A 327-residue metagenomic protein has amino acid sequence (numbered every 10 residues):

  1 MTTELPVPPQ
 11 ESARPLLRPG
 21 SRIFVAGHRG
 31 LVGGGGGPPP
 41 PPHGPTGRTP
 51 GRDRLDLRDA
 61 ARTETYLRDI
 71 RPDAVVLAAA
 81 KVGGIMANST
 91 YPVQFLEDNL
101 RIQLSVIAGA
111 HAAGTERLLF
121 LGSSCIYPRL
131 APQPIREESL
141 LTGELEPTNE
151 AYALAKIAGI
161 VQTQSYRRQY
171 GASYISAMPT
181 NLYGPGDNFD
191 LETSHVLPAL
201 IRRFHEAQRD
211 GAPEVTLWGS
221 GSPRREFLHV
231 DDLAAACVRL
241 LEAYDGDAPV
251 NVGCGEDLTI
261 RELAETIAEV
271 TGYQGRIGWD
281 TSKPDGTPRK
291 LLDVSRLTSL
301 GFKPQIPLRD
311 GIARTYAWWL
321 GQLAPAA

Functional and structural regions predicted by a protein language model:
T2-N188, R314: N-terminal Rossmann-like NAD(P)+-binding domain of SDR-like oxidoreductases, especially those catalyzing
G20, A26-G27, P39-P45, E206-A327: C-terminal substrate-binding subdomain of Rossmann-fold SDR/epimerase-dehydratase oxidoreductases
G27, L31, E150, L191 (+3 more regions): Amphipathic alpha-helical recognition patches that constitute DNA-binding helices
G35, A61-R62, A87-T90, L191 (+4 more regions): Generic recognition of short, well-ordered alpha-helical segments
G51-D53, G122, M178, T193 (+3 more regions): Residues at the C-termini of beta-strands that transition into short coil/loop
D69, A78, R203, L240-A243: Conserved catalytic core of Hanks-type protein kinase domains
L130-S139, V161-L241, G255-D257, E265-T271: NAD(P)-dependent short-chain dehydrogenase/reductase
